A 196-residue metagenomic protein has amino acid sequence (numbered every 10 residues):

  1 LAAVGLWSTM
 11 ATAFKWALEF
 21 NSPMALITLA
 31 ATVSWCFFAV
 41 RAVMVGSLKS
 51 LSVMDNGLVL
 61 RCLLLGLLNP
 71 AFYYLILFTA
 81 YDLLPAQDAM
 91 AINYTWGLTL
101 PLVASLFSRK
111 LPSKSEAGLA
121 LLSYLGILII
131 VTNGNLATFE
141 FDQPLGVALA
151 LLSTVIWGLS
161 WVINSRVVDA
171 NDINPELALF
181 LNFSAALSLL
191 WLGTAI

Functional and structural regions predicted by a protein language model:
L1-A30, T138-D169, L187-L192: Glycine-/small-residue-enriched transmembrane alpha-helix faces in small-molecule transporters and effluxers
L1-V4, R61-G66, F78, M90 (+3 more regions): Residue-level signature of transmembrane alpha-helical cores of multipass secondary-active transporters and flippases
A2, L29-A30, I92-T95, S115-G118 (+2 more regions): Hydrophobic core positions of alpha-helical segments in small-molecule transporters and transporter systems
G5-A13, A39, G46-N93, I129: Specific transmembrane alpha-helical segments of multi-pass solute transporters/efflux pumps, especially DMT/EamA
W7, F72-F78, L128-T138, A186-I196: Hydrophobic alpha-helical transmembrane segments in multi-pass integral membrane proteins
F20-F72, G97-V103, L122, I156-I163 (+1 more regions): Transmembrane alpha-helices of multi-pass small-molecule transport proteins
A25-S34, L77-L111, S153: Specific alpha-helical transmembrane segments that line the substrate/conduction pathway and gating interfaces
F38, P112-G134, L190-W191: Hydrophobic transmembrane alpha-helices of multi-pass small-molecule transport proteins
